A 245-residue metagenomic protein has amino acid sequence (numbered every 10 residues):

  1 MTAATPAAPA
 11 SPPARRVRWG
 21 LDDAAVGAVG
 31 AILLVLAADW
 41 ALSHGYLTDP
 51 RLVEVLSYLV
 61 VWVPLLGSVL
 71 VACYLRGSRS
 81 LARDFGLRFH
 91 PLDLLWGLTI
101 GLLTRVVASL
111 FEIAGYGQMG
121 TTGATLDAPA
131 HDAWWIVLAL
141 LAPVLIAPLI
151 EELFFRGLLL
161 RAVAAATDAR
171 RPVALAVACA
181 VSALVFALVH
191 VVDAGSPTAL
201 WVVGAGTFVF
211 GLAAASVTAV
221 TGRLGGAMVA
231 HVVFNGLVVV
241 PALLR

Functional and structural regions predicted by a protein language model:
M1-L92, R105, S109, I113 (+3 more regions): N-terminal, membrane-interfacial amphipathic/helix-forming hydrophobic leader that caps and precedes the first
V17, G86-H90, T125-W135, R170-P172: Helix-boundary and loop/linker segments of multi-pass membrane transporters
D49-Y58, L126-A128, T198-V209: Non-cytosolic membrane-interface motifs at loop->transmembrane helix junctions
G86-L103, A176, S182: Interfacial segments of alpha-helical transmembrane regions
D93-G101, A128-V144: Alpha-helical membrane-spanning segments of integral membrane proteins, especially the hydrophobic core of TM bundles
G101-T121, L149-R156: Transmembrane alpha-helix/helix-exit interface in multi-pass inner-membrane proteins
S109, W134-R245: Transmembrane helix-loop-helix hairpins at the membrane interface of multi-pass integral membrane proteins
Y116-A133, L159, A165: Membrane-interface interhelical connector segments
